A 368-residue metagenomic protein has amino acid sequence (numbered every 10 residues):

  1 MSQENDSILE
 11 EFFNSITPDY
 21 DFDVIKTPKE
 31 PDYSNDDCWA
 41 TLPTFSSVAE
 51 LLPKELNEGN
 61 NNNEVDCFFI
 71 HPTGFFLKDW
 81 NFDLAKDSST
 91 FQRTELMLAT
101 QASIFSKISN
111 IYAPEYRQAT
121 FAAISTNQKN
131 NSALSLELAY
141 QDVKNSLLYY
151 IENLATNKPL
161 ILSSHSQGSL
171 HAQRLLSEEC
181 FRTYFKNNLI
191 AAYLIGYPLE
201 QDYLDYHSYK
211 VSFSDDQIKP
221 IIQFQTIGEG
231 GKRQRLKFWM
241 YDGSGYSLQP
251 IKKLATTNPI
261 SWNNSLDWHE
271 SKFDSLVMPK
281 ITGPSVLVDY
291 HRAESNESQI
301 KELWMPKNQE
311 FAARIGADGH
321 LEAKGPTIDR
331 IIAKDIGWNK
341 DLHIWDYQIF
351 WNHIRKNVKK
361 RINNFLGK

Functional and structural regions predicted by a protein language model:
M1-N57: Basic, amphipathic N-terminal segments that precede the first structured/catalytic domain
D6-P31, I70-P159, G325-K368: Active-site catalytic motif of lipid deacylating hydrolases and related acyltransferases
V48-E64, A99-F105: Short amphipathic alpha-helices and their capping/turn segments at secondary-structure boundaries
D66-I70, Y112-E115, I161, A191-L194 (+1 more regions): Structural recognition of the beta-strand scaffold that forms the well-ordered cores of secreted hydrolase catalytic
H71-T73, E115-A119, H165-S166, I195-Y197 (+1 more regions): Active-site-proximal beta-strand/loop segments in catalytic clefts of secreted hydrolases
K78, A123, H171-A172, Q201-L204 (+1 more regions): Extracytoplasmic/secreted cell-surface and envelope-processing proteins
A139-N157, S177-R330, D341, R355 (+3 more regions): Surface cap/lid and interfacial helix-loop subdomains adjacent to catalytic sites that gate substrate access
S164-G168, A172: Gly/Ala-rich beta-loop-alpha elbow adjacent to hydrolase catalytic centers
